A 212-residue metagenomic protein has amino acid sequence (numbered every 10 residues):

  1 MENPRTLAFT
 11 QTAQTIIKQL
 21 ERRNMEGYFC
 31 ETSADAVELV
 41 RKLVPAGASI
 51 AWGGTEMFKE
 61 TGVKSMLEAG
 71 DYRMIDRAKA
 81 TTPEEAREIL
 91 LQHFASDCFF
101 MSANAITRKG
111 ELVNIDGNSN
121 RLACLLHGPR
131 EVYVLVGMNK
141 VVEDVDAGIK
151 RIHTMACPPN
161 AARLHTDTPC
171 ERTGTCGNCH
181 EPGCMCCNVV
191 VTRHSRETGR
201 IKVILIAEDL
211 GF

Functional and structural regions predicted by a protein language model:
M1-E2, E21-N24, D71-M74, E85-R87 (+2 more regions): N-terminal start-of-chain detector that recognizes signal peptides and the immediate post-cleavage beginning
M1-F9: Glycine- and acidic-residue-enriched helix-capping/strand-helix junction motifs
N3-P4, A78-A80, V132-N139: Flexible, glycine/proline-enriched loop segments at strand-loop-helix junctions that form or flank small-ligand binding
F9-L90, A95-F99: N-terminal active-site beta-alpha-beta segment that forms phosphate/nucleotide-binding and substrate-recognition loops
F94-F212: Conserved phosphate- and dinucleotide-binding cores of soluble alpha/beta proteins, encompassing both enzyme active
